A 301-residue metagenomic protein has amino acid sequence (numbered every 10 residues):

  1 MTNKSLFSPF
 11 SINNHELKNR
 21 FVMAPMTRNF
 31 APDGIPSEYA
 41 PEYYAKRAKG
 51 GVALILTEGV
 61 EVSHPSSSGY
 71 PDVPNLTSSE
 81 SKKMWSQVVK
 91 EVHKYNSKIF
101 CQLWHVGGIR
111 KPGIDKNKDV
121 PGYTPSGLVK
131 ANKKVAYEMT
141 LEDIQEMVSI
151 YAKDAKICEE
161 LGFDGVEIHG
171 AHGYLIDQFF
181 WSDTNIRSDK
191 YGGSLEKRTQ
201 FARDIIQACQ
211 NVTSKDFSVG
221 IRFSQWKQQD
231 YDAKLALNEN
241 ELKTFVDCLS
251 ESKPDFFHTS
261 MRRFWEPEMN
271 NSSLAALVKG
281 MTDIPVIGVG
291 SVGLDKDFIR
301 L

Functional and structural regions predicted by a protein language model:
M1-L301: Flavin-dependent oxidoreductase catalytic cores
